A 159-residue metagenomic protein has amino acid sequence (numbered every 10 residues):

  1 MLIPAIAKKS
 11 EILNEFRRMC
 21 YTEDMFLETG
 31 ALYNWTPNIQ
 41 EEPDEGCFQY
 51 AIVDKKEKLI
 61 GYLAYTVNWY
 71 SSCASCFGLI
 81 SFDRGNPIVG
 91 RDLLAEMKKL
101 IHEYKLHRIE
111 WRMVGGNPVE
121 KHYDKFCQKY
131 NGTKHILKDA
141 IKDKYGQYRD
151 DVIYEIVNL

Functional and structural regions predicted by a protein language model:
M1-N38, L159: A short, well-structured alpha-helix characteristic of acyl/acetyltransferase catalytic modules
F26-S75, I80-N86: Acetyl-CoA-dependent GNAT
C47, R149-I153: Short hydrophobic/aromatic beta-strand or adjacent loop that forms the aromatic wall/cage of a ligand/substrate-binding
N86-H102, E120-K121, K125: Conserved acetyl-CoA-binding loop-helix of GNAT-fold acetyltransferases
H107: Short acidic/polar active-site loop segments enriched in Thr and Asp
E110-D124: Conserved beta-strand-loop-alpha-helix junction that forms the acyl-donor binding cleft
R112-M113, K129-D150: Conserved catalytic-core motifs of GNAT/GCN5-like acyltransferases
H122-K129, Y154: Conserved active-site tyrosine of GNAT-family acetyltransferases
